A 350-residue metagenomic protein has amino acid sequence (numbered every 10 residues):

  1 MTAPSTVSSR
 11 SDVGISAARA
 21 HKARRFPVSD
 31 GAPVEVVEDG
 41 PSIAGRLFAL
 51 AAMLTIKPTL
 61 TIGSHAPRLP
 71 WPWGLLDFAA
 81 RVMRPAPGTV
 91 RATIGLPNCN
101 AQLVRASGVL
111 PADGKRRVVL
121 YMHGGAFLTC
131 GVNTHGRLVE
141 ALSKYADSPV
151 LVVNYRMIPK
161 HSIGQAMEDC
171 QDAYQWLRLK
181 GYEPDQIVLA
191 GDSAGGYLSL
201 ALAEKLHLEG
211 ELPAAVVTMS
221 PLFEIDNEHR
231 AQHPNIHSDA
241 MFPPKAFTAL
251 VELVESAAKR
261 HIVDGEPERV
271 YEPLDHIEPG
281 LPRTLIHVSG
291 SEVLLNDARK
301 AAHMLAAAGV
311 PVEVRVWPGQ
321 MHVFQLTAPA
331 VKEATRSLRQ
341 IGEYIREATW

Functional and structural regions predicted by a protein language model:
M1-V109, R260-V263, W350: A glycine/proline-hinged amphipathic helix-loop "lid/cap" segment that gates access to hydrophobic ligand pockets
A92, P97-W350: Alpha/beta-hydrolase superfamily serine-hydrolase fold, recognizing
